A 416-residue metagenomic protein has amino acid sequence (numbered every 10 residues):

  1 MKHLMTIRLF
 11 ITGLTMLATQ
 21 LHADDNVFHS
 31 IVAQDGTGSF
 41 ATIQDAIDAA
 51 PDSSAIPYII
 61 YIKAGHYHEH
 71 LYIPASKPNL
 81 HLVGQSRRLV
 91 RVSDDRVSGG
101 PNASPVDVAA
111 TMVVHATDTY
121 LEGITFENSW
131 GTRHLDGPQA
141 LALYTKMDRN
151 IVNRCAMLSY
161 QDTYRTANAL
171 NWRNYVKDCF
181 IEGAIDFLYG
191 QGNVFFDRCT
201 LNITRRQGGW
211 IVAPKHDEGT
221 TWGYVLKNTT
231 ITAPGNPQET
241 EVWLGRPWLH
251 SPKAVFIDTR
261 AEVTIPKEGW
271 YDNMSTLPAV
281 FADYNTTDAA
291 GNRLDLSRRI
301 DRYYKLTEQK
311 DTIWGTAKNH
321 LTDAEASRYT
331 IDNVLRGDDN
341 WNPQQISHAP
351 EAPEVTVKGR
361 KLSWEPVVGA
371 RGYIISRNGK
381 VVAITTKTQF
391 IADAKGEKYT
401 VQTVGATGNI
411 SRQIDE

Functional and structural regions predicted by a protein language model:
M1-R8: Positively charged n-region of N-terminal signal peptides that target proteins for export
R8-A18: Bacterial N-terminal signal peptides
T19-A23: Sec/Tat signal peptide C-region and signal peptidase I cleavage site
D24-K361, E365-R377, V381-E416: Sequence-level preference for short, compositionally simple segments enriched in small aliphatic or small polar residues
